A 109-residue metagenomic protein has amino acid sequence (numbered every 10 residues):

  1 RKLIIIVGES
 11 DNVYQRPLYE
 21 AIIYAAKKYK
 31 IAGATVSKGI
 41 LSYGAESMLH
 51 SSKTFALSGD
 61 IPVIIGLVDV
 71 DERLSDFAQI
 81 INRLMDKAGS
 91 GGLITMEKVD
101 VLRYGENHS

Functional and structural regions predicted by a protein language model:
R1-S109: Positively charged, small/polar-rich N-terminal and surface patches that mediate targeting and assembly and bind
